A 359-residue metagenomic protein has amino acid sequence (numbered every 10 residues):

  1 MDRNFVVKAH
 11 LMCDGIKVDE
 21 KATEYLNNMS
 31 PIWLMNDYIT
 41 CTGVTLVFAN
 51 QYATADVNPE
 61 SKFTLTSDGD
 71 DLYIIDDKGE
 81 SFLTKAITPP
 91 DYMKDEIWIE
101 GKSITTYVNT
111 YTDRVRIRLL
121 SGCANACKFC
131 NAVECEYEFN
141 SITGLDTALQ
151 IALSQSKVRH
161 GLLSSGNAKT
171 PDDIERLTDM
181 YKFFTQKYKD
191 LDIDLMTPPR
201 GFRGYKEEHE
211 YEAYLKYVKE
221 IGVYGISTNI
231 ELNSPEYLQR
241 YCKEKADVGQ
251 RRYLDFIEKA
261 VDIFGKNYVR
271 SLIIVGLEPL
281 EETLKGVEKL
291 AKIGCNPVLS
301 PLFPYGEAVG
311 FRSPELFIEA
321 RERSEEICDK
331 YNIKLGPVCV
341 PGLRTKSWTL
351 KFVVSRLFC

Functional and structural regions predicted by a protein language model:
M1-D76, D255, K259, I263 (+2 more regions): Auxiliary Fe-S-binding modules of radical SAM enzymes
M29-V47, W98-V133, Q155, H160: N-terminal pre-triad scaffold of radical SAM enzymes
D70-Y111: Non-catalytic propeptide/linker segments at domain boundaries
S121, N167-K169, T197-R203, L232-S234 (+3 more regions): Active-site-proximal loop/turn and secondary-structure-junction residues that shape catalytic pockets, frequently
N131-T147, A152-D179, T185-Y214, V218-F256 (+2 more regions): Core AdoMet radical
G204-E220, V275-K292, T345-W348: Catalytic cores of alpha/beta
K243-R251, I274-E281, E315: A short glycine-/small-residue-rich loop at the edge of a beta-strand within enzyme catalytic domains
